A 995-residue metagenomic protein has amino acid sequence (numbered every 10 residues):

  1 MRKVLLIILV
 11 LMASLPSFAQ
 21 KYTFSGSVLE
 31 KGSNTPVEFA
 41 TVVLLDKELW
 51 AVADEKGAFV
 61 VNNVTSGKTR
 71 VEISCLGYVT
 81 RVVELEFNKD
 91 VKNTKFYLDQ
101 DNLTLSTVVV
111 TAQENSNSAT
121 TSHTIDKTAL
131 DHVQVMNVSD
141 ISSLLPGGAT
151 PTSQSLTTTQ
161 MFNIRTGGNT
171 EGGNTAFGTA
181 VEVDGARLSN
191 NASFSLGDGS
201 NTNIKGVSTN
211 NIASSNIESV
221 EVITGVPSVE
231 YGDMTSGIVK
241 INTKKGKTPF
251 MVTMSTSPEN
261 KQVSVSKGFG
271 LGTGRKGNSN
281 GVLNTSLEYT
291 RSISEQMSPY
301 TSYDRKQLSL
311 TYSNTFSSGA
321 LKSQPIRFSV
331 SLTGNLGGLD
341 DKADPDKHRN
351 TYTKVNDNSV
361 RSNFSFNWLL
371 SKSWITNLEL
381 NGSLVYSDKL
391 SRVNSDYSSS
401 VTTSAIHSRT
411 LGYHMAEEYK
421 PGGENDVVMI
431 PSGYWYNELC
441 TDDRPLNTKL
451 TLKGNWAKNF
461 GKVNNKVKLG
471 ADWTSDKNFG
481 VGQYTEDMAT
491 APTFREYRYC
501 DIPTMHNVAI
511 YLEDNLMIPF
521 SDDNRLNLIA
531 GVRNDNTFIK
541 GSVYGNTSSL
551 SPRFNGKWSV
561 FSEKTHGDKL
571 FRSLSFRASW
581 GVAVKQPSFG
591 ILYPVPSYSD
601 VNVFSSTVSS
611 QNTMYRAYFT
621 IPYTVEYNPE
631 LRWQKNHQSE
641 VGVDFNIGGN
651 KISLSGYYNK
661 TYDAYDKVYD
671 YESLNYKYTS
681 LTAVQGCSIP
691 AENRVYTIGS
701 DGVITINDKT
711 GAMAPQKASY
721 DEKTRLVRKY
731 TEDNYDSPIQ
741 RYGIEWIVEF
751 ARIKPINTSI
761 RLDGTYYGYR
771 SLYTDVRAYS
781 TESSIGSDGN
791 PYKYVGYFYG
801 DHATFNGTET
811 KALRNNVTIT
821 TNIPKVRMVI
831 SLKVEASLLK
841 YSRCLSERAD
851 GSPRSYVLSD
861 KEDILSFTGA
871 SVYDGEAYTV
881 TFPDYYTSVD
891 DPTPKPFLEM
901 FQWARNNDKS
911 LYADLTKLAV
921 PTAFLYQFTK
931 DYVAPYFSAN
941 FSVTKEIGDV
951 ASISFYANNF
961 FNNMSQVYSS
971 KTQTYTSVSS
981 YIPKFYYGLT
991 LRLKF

Functional and structural regions predicted by a protein language model:
S27-S33, A40-V43, S74-Y78, N88-D131: Short, acidic, small-residue-rich periplasmic hinge/interaction motif at the N-terminus of Gram-negative outer-membrane
T41-V43, L49-V52, T107-M136, T158-N163 (+2 more regions): N-terminal periplasmic "start-of-domain" segments of outer-membrane beta-barrel proteins
N93-Y97, V138-I141, F162, E182 (+2 more regions): N-terminal periplasmic accessory domains that precede and gate Gram-negative outer-membrane beta-barrel machines
S139, S143-N190: Extracytoplasmic beta-strand/coil segments of soluble accessory domains associated with Gram-negative outer-membrane
A186-I223: Short acidic/polar hinge/loop motifs at secondary-structure boundaries that mediate gating or recognition
F316-N335, T353-V543: Face-selective signature of the C-terminal outer-membrane beta-barrel domain
I518-D522, T679-L858: Gram-negative outer-membrane beta-barrel transporters
T661-D663, Y669, Y678, A836-P921 (+2 more regions): C-terminal beta-signal and adjacent terminal beta-strands/loops of Gram-negative outer-membrane beta-barrel proteins
